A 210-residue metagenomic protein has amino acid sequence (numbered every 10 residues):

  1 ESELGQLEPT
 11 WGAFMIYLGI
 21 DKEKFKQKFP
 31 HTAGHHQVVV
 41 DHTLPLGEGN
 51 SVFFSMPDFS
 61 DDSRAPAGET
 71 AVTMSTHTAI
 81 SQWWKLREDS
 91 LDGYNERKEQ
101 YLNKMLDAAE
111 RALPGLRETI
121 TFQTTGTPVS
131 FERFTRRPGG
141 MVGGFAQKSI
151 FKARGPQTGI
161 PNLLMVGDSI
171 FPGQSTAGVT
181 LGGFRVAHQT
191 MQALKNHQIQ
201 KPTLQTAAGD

Functional and structural regions predicted by a protein language model:
E1-P66, T206: Mid-domain catalytic core of redox enzymes that form a hydrophobic substrate pocket/lid adjacent to a catalytic redox
A13, W84-G93, M165-I170: Glycine- and acidic
E23-K24, A67, D92-V129: Flavin-binding catalytic cores
F53, R111-P172: A glycine-rich dinucleotide-binding beta-alpha-beta segment and adjacent secondary-structure elements that constitute
S63-E69, A153-T158: Short glycine/proline-enriched loop/turn "hinge" motifs that connect secondary-structure elements and lie
G126-S130, M191-D210: Active-site-proximal substrate-binding core of FAD-dependent oxidoreductases
D168-L194: A conserved FAD-binding loop/helix module that cradles the flavin
